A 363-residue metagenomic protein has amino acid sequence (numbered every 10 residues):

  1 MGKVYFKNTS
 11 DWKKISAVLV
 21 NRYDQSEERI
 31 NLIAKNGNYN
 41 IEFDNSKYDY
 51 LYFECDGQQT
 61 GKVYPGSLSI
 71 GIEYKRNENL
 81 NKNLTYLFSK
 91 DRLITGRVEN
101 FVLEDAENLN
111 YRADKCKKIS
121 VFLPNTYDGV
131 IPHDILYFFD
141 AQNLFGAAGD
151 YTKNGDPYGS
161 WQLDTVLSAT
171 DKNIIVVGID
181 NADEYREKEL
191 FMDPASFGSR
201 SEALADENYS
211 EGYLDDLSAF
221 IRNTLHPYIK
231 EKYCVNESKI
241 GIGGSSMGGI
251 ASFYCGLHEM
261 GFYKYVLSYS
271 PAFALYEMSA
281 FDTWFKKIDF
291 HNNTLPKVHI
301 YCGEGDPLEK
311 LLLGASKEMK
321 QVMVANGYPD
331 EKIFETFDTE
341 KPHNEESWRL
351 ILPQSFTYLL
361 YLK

Functional and structural regions predicted by a protein language model:
G2-V4, K117: Structural beta-strand segments of beta-rich domains
V4-F6, L123: Short amphipathic, basic-aromatic surface patches that mediate peripheral association with negatively charged
K7-N45, Q58-L68: Aromatic-rich carbohydrate-binding modules that target alpha-glucans
K13-S16, D49-L51, K117: Short beta-strand/loop motifs in extracellular/secreted proteins, especially within beta-sandwich accessory domains
Y52-D56, V121: N-terminal carbohydrate-binding/catalytic regions of secreted carbohydrate-active enzymes
G57-D91: Structured interaction patches on ligand/partner-binding surfaces of diverse proteins
R92-K363: Non-catalytic cap/lid and distal C-terminal segments of serine-dependent acyl enzymes
